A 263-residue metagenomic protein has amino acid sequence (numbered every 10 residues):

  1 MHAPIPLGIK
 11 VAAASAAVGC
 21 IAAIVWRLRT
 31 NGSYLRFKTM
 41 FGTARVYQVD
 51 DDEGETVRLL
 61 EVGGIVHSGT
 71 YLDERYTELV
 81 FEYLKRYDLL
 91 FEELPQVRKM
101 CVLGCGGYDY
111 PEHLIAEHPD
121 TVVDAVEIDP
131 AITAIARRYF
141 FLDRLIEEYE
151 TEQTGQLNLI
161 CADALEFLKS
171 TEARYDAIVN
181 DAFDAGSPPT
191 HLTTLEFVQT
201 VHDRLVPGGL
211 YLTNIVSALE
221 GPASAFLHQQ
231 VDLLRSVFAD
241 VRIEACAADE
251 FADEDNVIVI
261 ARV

Functional and structural regions predicted by a protein language model:
M1-N31: Short amphipathic, positively biased membrane-proximal segments that drive organelle/inner-membrane targeting
I24-E93: Class I SAM-dependent transferase core
Y34-L35, C246-E250: Short proline/glycine-enriched turn/loop segments at secondary-structure junctions
Y47, N158-I160, R242-E244: General small-molecule cofactor/ligand-binding pocket signal
E78-L212, E220-V231, R235-V237, A252-E254: The AdoMet/dcAdoMet-binding core of the Class I SAM-like
V237-A239, D249-V263: Core SAM-dependent methyltransferase catalytic element
